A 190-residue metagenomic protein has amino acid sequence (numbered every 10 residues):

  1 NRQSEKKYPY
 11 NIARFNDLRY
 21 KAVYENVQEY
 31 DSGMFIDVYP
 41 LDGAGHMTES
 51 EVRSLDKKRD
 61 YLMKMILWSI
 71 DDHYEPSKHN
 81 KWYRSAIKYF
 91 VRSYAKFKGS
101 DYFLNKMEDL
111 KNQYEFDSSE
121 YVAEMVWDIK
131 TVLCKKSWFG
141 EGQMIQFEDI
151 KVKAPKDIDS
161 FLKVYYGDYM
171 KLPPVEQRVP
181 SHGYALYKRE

Functional and structural regions predicted by a protein language model:
R2-H46, D56, I66-K78, Y83-G167 (+1 more regions): Conserved catalytic core of two-metal-ion nucleotidyltransferases
V52-M63: Short, surface-exposed, charged loop/turn segments at secondary-structure junctions
